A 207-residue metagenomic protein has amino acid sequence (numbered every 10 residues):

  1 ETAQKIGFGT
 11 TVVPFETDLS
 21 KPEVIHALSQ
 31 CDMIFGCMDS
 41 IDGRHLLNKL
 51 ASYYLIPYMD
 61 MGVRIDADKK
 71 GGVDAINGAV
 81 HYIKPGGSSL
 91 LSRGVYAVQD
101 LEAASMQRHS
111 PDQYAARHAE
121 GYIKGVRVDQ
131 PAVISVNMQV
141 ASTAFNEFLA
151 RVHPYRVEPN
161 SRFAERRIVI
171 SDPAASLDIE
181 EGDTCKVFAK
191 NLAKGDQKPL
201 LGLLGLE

Functional and structural regions predicted by a protein language model:
E1-F8: Glycine-rich phosphate-binding loop and adjoining beta1-alpha1-beta2 segment of Rossmann-like nucleotide-binding folds
F8-V12, I56: Short glycine/serine/threonine/alanine-rich loop segments
F15-E23: Conserved SAM/SAH-binding loop
A27-S29: A short, aliphatic-rich alpha-helical micro-motif
M33-G78: ADP-ribose/adenylate-binding Rossmann-like module
V63, K69-I170: Adenosine-phosphate binding glycine-rich loop
A150-E207: Phosphate-binding loop/pocket of nucleotide- and phosphate-handling active sites
